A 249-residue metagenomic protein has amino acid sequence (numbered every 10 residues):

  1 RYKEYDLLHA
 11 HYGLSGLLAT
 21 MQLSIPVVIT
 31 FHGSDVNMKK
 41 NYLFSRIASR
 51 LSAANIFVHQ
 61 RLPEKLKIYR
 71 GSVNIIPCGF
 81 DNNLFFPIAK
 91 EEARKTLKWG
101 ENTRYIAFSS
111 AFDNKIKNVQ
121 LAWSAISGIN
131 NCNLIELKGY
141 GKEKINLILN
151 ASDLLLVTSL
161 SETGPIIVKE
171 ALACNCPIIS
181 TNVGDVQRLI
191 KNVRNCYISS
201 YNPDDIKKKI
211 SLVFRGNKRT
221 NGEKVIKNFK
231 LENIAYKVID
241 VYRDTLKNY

Functional and structural regions predicted by a protein language model:
A10-S15: Short His-centered aromatic/hydrophobic patch
K39-K40, F80-T96: Acidic anion/phosphate-binding donor-loop and adjacent secondary structure in glycosyltransferase catalytic cores
S49, L147-S152: Short alpha-helical donor nucleotide-sugar binding micro-motif in glycosyltransferases
G100-K117, W123-I129: Conserved donor-binding/catalytic core segment of Leloir-type glycosyltransferases
L160: Aromatic "clamp/platform" in nucleotide-sugar-dependent glycosyltransferases that forms part of the donor/acceptor
P177-S180: Short hydrophobic beta-strand element within catalytic cores of glycosyltransferases and related nucleotide-activated
N192-P203, S211-R215: Conserved acidic donor-binding segment of nucleotide-sugar-dependent glycosyltransferases
Y201, R215-K247: A charged, aromatic-enriched C-terminal amphipathic alpha-helix characteristic of glycosyltransferases across folds
